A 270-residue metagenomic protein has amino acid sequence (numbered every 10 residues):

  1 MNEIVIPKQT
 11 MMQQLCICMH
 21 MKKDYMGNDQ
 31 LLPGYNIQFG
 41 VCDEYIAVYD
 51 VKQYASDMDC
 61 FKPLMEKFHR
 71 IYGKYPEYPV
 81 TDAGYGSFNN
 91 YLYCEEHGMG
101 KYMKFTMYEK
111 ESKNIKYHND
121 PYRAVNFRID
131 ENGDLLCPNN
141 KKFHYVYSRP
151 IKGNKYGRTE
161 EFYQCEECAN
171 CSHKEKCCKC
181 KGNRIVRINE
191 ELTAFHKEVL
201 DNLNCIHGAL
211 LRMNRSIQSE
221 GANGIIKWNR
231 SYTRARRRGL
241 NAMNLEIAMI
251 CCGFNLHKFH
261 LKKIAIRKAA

Functional and structural regions predicted by a protein language model:
M1-A270: Anion-binding and metal-coordination hotspots
